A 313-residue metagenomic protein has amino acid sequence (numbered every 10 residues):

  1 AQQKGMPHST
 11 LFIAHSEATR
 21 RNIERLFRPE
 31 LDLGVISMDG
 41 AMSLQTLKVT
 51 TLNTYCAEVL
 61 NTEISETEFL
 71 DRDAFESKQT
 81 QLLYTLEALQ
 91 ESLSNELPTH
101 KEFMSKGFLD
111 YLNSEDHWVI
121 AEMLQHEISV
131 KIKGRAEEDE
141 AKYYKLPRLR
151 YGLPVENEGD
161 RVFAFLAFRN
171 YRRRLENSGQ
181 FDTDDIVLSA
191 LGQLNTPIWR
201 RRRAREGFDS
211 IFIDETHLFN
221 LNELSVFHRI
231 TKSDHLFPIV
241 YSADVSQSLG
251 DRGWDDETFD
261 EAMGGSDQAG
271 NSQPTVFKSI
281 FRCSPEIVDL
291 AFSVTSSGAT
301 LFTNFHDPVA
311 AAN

Functional and structural regions predicted by a protein language model:
A1-K4: Walker A/P-loop NTP-binding motif
P7-S9, H15-E30, G34-S37, T50-C56 (+6 more regions): Conserved helicase motor core of SF1/SF2 NTP-dependent helicases
T19, K48, L52, K78-Q81 (+5 more regions): Alpha-helical structural motif
F27-P29, V35-E91, S189: Conserved P-loop NTPase motor core of helicases/translocases
F69-F181: Coupling/switch/interface segments within P-loop NTPase motor domains and analogous charged loops in nucleic-acid
G179-A190: Short glycine-rich substrate-engagement loop in P-loop NTPases that contacts/grips substrate
